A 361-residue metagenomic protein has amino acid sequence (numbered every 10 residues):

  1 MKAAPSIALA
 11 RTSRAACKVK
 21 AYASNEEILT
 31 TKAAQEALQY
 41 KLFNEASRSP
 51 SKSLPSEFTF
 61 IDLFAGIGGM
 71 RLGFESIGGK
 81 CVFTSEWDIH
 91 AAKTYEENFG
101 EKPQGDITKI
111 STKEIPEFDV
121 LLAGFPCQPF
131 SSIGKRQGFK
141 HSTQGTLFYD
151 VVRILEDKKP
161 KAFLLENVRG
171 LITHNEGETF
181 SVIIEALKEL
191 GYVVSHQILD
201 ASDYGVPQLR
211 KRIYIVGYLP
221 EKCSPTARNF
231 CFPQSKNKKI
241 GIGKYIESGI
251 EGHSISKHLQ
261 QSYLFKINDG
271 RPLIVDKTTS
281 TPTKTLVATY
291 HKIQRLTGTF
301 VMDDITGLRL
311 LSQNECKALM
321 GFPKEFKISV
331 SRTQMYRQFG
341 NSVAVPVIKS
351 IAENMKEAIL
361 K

Functional and structural regions predicted by a protein language model:
M1-K2: N-terminal chloroplast transit peptides
I7-L9, Y22, E86: Hydrophobic/aromatic hotspots within intrinsically disordered, low-complexity regions
R14-L38: N-terminal organelle-targeting presequences
A33-K159, R169-S181, K188: Core alpha/beta nucleotide-donor-binding catalytic domains of modification enzymes
Q35, I255-K361: C-terminal target-recognition/interaction regions appended to catalytic cores
I110-V120, Q128-T285, T289-K292: Class I S-adenosyl-L-methionine
F125-P126, P160, P207, P323 (+1 more regions): Proline-centered helix-kink/hinge sites
